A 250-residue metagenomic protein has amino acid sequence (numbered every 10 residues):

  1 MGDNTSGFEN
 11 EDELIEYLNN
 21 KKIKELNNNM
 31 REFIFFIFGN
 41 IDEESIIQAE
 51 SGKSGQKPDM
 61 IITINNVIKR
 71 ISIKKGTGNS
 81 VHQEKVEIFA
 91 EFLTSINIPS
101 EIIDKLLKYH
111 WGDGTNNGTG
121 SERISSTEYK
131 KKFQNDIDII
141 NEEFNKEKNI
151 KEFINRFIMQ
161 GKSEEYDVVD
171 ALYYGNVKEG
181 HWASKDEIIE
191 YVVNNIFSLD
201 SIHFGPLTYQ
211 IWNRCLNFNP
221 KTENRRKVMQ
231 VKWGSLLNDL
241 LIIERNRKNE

Functional and structural regions predicted by a protein language model:
M1-P58, I62-K69, K74-E250: Short, positively charged
